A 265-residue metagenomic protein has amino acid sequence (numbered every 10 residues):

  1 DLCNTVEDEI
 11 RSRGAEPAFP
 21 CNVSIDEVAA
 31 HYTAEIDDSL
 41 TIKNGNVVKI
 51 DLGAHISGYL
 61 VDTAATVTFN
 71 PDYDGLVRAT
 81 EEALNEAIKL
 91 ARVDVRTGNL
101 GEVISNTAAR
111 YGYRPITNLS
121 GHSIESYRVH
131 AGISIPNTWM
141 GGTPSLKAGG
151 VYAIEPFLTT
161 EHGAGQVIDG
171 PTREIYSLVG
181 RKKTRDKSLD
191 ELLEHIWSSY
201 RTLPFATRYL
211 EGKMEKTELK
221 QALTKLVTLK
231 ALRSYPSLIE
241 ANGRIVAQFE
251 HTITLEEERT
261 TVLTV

Functional and structural regions predicted by a protein language model:
D1-V265: Active-site neighborhoods and metal-handling regions in enzymes and metal-associated proteins
